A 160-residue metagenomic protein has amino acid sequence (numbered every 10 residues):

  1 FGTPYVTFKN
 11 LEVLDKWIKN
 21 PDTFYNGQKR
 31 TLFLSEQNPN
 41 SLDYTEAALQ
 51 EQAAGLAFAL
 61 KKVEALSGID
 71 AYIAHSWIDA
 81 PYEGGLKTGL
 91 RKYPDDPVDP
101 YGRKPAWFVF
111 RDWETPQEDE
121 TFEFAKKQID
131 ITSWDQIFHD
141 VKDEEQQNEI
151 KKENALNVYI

Functional and structural regions predicted by a protein language model:
F1-E46: Noncatalytic carbohydrate-binding groove/subsite architecture in carbohydrate-active enzymes
S41-I160: Aromatic-rich peripheral "rim/lid" segments of glycoside hydrolase catalytic domains that contact and position glycan
